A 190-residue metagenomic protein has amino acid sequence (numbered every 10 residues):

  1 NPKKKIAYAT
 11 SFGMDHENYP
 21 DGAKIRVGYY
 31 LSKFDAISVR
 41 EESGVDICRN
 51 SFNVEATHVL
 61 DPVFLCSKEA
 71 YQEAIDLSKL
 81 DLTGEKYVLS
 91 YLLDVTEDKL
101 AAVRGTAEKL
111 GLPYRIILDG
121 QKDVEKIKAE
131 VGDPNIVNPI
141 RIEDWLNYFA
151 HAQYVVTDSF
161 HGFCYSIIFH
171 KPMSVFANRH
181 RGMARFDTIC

Functional and structural regions predicted by a protein language model:
N1-C190: Active-site anion-handling motifs in enzyme catalytic cores
